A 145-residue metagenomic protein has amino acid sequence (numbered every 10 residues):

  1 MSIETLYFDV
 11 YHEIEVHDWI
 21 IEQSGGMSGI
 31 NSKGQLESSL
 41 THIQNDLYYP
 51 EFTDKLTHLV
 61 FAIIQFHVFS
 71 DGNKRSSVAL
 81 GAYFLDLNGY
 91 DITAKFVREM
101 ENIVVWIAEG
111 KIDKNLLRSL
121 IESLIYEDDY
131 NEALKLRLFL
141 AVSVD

Functional and structural regions predicted by a protein language model:
M1-D145: FIC/Doc superfamily catalytic core
